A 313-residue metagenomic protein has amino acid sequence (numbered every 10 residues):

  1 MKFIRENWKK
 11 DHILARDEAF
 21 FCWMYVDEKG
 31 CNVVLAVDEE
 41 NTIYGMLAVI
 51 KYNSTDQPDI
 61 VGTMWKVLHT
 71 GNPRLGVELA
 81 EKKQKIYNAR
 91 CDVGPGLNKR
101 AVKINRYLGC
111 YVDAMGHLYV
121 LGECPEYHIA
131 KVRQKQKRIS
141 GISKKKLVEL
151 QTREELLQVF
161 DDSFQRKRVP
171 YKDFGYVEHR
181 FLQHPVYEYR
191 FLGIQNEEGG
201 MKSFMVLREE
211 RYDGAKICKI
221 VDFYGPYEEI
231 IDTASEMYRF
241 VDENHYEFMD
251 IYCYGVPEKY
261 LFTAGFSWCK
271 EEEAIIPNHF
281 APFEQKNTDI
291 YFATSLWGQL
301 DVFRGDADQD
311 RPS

Functional and structural regions predicted by a protein language model:
M1-M24, K29, V37, V61 (+4 more regions): Short amphipathic alpha-helix that is part of the acyltransferase structural core
K2-V93, E198-E228: Conserved donor-binding loop and adjoining core beta-sheet/short helix segment in diverse acyl/aminoacyl transferases
L14, N98, P170, P185-Y187 (+1 more regions): Active-site-proximal structural scaffolding
W23-L35, D113, F181-L192: A short helix-loop-beta-strand connector motif used in the catalytic cores of GNAT acetyltransferases and, in some
C31, Y87-A89, Y187-Y189, E243-F248: Short, high-confidence coil segments that cap the C-terminus of an alpha-helix and link into the following beta-strand
I50-S54, R90-G141, V206-S313: Active-site/acyl-donor-binding loops of N-acyltransferases
E78-K82, R180, E236-M237: Short, hydrophobic/aromatic alpha-helical segments in well-folded domains
L156-E209: Non-catalytic interaction/regulatory modules that flank or connect domains
